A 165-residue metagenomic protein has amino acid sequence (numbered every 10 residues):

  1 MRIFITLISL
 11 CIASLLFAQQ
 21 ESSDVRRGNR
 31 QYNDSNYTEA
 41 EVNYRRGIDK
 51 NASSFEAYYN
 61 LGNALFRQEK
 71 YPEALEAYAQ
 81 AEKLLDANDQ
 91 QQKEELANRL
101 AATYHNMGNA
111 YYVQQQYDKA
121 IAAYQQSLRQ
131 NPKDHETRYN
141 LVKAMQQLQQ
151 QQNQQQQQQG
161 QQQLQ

Functional and structural regions predicted by a protein language model:
M1-L7: Positively charged n-region of N-terminal signal peptides that target proteins for export
A18-Q19, S35, A52, N98-R99 (+1 more regions): Short helix-capping and inter-helix turn/linker motifs at the boundaries of alpha-helical repeat units
Q19-K50: Alpha-helical segment of the N-proximal tetratricopeptide repeat
E21-Y32, Y59, F66, N98-Y112: Alpha-helical tetratricopeptide repeat
E41-K83: N-terminal, post-signal-peptide region of Sec/Tat-exported proteins
Q68-Q165: Feature detects intrinsically disordered, low-complexity acidic/polar segments
